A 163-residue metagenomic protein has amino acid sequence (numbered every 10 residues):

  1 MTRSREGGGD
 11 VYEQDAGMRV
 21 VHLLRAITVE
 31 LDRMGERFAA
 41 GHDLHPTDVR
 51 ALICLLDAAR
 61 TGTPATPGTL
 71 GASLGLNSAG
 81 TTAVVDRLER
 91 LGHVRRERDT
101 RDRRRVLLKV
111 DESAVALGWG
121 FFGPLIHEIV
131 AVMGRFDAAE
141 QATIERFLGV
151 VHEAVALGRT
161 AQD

Functional and structural regions predicted by a protein language model:
M1-D10, E140-D163: C-terminal regulatory/oligomerization modules of transcriptional regulators
M1-H42: N-terminal leader segment of winged-helix/HTH proteins
H22, P46, R50, T143-R146 (+1 more regions): Amphipathic alpha-helical interaction segments
E36-L76: N-terminal helix-turn-helix DNA-binding core of bacterial DNA-binding proteins
L76-S78, D86: Membrane-embedded alpha-helical bundles of multi-pass transporters/translocases, especially carrier/permease families
D86-A142: Charged, amphipathic alpha-helical coiled-coil/dimerization segments
